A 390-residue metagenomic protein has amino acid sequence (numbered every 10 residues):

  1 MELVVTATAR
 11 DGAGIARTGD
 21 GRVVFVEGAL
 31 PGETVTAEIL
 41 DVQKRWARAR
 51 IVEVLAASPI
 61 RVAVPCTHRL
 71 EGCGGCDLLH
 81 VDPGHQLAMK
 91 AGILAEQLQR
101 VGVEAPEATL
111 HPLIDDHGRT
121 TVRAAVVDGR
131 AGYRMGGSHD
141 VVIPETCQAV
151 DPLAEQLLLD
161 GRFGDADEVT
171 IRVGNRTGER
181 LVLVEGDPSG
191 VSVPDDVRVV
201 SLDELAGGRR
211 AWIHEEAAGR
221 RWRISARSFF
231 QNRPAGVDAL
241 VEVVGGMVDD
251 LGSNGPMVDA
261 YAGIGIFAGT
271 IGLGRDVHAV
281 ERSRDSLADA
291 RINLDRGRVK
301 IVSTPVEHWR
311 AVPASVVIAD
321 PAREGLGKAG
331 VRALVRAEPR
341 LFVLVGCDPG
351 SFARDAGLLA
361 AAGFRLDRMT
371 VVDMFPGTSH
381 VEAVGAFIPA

Functional and structural regions predicted by a protein language model:
M1-A319, E324-G330, E338: Accessory RNA-recognition modules of RNA-modification enzymes
R119-T121, H380-G385: Short hydrophobic/aromatic beta-strand or adjacent loop that forms the aromatic wall/cage of a ligand/substrate-binding
G129, I388-A390: Short loop segments at secondary-structure junctions
V302-V381, I388: S-adenosylmethionine
